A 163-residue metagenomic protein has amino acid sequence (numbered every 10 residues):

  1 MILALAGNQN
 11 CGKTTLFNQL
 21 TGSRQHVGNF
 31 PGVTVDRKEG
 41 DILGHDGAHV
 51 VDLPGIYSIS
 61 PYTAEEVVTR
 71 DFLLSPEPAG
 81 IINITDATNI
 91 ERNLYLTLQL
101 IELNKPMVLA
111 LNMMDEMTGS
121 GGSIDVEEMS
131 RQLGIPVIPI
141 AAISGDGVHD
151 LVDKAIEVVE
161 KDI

Functional and structural regions predicted by a protein language model:
M1-Y62, L74-P76, G80: Conserved G1/Walker A P-loop phosphate-binding module
A6, L53-P54, T85-D86, I140-I143: A short hydrophobic beta-strand->loop->alpha-helix junction that borders the nucleotide-binding pocket of P-loop NTPases
C11, A64, E91, I124 (+1 more regions): Short alpha-helical
N18, V51, V67-D71, L94-E102 (+2 more regions): Solvent-exposed alpha-helical segments within well-ordered globular domains of core cellular machineries
V27-G28, A79-G80, R92, I140 (+1 more regions): Secondary-structure transition/capping residues
V33-D36, L53-E102, M117-S120: Switch II of P-loop NTPase G domains
H49, P78-T85, I101-M117, E128-A141: Conserved beta-strand/loop subsegment of P-loop NTPase cores
D115-I163: Canonical P-loop GTPase G-domain recognition
